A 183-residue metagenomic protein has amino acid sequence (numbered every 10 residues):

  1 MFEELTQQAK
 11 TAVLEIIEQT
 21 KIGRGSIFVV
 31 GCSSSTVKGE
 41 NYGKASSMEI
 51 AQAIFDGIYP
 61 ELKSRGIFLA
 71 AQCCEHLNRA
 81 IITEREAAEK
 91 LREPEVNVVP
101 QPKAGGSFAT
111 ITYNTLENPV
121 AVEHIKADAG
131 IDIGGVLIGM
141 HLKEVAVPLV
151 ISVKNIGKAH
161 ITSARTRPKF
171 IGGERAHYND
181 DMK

Functional and structural regions predicted by a protein language model:
M1-F28, M48-E61: N-terminal glycine-/serine-/threonine-rich phosphate-binding loop
L14, E18-K21, Y59-I67, Y113-A121 (+1 more regions): Generic secondary-structure signature for well-ordered alpha-helical cores
T20-I22, A104, V150-N155: Solvent-exposed alpha-helices and their adjacent loops that cap or buttress functional pockets in soluble metabolic
F28-G31, T162: Structural motif
V30-S35, Q72: Glycine-rich beta-strand-to-loop/alpha-helix junction loops that act as flexible
Y42-M48: Short glycine-enriched, charge-decorated loop/helix-capping segments at active-site entrances that position
R65-D128, G134: Ligand-binding beta-strand-loop-alpha-helix segment within the catalytic cores of soluble metabolic enzymes
T110, N114-K183: Glycine-rich, aromatic-bearing surface loops/beta-hairpins
